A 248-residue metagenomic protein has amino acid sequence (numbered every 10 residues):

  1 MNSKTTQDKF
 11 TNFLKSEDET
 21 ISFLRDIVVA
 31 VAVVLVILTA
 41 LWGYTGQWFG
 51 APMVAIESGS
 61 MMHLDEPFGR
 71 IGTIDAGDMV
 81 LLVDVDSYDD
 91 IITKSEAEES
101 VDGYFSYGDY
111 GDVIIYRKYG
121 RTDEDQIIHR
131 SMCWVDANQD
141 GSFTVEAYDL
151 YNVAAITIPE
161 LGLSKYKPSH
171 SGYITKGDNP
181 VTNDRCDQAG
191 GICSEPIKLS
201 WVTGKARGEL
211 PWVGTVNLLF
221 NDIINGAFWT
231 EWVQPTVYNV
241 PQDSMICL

Functional and structural regions predicted by a protein language model:
M1-S3: Activation corresponds to long, low-complexity, non-globular regions
T5, T11-I21, P52-V54, G59-P67 (+4 more regions): Extracytoplasmic/periplasmic terminal helices and flexible tails
I21-A30, V34-E160: Feature for secretory/organellar precursors and membrane-associated catalytic proteins
